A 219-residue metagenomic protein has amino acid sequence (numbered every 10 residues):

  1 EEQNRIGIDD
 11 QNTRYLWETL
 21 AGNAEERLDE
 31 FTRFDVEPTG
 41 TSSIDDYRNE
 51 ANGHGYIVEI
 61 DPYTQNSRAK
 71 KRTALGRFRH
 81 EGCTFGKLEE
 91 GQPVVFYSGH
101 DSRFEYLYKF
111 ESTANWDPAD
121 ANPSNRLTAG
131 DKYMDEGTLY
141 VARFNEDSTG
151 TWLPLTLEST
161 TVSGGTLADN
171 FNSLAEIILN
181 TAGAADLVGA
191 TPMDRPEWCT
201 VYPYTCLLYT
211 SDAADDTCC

Functional and structural regions predicted by a protein language model:
E1, Q92-S98, L207-L208: Conserved beta-propeller blade signature
E1-T39: Carboxylate/His-rich catalytic cores and anion/metal-binding grooves
G53, R79, R195: Beta-rich catalytic cores
G53-P62, F110-E111: Beta-propeller blade signature
E59-R77, D120-P123, L167-T191: Blade-edge beta-strand/turn elements of extracellular beta-propeller and related beta-sheet repeat scaffolds
K87-G91, P203-Y204: Residue-level detector of Asp-centered blade-edge/turn motifs that repeat once per structural unit in beta-propeller
Y209-A214: Conserved small/polar residues in nucleotide/adenosyl-binding loops
